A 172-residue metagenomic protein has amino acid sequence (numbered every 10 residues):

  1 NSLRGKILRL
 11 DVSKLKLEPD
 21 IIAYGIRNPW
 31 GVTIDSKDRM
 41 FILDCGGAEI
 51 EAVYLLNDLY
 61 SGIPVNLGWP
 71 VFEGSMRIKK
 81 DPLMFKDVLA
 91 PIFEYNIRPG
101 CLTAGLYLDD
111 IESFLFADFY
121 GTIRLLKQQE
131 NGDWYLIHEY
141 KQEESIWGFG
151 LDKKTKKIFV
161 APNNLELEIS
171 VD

Functional and structural regions predicted by a protein language model:
N1-Y135: Beta-propeller domain segments
R98-T103, K141-W147: Short coil-to-beta transitions that initiate beta-strands within beta-rich domains
L125, E139, W147-K153: C-terminal, surface-exposed recognition/capping segments
G148-D172: Blade-level signature of beta-propeller repeat domains, shared across WD40, Kelch, NHL, RCC1 and BNR/Asp-box propellers
